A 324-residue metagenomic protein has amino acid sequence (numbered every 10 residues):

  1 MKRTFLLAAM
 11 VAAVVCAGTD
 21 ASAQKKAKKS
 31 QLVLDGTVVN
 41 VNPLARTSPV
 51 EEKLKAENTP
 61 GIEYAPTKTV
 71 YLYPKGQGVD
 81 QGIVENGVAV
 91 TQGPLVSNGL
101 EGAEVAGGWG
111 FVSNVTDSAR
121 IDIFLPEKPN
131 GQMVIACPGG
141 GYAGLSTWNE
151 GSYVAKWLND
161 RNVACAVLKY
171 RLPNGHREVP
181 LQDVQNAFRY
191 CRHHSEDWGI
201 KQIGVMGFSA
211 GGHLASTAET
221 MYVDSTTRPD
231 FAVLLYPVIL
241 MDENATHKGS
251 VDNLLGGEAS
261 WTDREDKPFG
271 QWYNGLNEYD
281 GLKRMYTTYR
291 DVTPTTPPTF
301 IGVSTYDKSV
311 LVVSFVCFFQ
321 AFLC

Functional and structural regions predicted by a protein language model:
L34-P129, R177: N-terminal cap/lid segment of alpha/beta-hydrolase-fold proteins
V96-A106, P237-D291: Mobile cap/lid helix-loop segments that gate and shape the active-site cleft of serine hydrolases
G131-G139: Short beta-strand element of the alpha/beta-hydrolase
P138-A143, T305: Active-site glycine-rich loops that stabilize anionic/oxyanionic intermediates across multiple enzyme folds
L145-A155, A166-Q202: Catalytic nucleophile-loop/oxyanion-hole region of alpha/beta-hydrolase and closely related hydrolase-like folds
Q182, N186-S250, D280-K283: Primarily recognizes the serine-hydrolase "nucleophile elbow" in alpha/beta-hydrolase and SGNH/GDSL folds
T295, F300-V303, D307: Short beta-strand/loop motif that positions the catalytic acidic residue of the alpha/beta-hydrolase fold
K308-S314: Conserved alpha/beta-hydrolase "acid-adjacent" motif
